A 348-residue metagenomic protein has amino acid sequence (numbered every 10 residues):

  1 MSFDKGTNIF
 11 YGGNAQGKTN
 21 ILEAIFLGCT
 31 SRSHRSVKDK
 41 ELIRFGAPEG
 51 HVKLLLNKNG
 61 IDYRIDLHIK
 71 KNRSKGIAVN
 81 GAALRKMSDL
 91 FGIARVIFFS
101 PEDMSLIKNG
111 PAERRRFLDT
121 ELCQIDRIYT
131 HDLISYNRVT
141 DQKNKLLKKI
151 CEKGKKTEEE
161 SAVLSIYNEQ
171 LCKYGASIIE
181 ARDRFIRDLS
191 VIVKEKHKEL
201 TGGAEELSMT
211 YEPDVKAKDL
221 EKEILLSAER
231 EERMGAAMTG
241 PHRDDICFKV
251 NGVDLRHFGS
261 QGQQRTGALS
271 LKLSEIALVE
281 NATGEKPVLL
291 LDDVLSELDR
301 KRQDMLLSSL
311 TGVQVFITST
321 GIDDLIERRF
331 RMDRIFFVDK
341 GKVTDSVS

Functional and structural regions predicted by a protein language model:
M1-G13, L27, K155-V288, E297-K301 (+4 more regions): Conserved NTPase motor "head" modules and their coupling/switch loops across ABC/AAA+ ATPases, GTPases, and GHKL ATPases
G17-K18: Conserved lysine of the Walker
C29-I107, P111-E113, F117-I125, Y129 (+3 more regions): Nucleotide-state sensing region of NTPase/ATPase domains
L54, Q314-G321: Structural recognition of the conserved hydrophobic beta-strand(s) that form the central parallel beta-sheet of P-loop
F99, L289-L290, I317: Hydrophobic positions in the central parallel beta-sheet of the AAA+
S105-L106, A112-E158, A162-S165, E169-C172: Long, charged N-terminal accessory/stalk domains
D292-V294: Walker B catalytic acidic pair
